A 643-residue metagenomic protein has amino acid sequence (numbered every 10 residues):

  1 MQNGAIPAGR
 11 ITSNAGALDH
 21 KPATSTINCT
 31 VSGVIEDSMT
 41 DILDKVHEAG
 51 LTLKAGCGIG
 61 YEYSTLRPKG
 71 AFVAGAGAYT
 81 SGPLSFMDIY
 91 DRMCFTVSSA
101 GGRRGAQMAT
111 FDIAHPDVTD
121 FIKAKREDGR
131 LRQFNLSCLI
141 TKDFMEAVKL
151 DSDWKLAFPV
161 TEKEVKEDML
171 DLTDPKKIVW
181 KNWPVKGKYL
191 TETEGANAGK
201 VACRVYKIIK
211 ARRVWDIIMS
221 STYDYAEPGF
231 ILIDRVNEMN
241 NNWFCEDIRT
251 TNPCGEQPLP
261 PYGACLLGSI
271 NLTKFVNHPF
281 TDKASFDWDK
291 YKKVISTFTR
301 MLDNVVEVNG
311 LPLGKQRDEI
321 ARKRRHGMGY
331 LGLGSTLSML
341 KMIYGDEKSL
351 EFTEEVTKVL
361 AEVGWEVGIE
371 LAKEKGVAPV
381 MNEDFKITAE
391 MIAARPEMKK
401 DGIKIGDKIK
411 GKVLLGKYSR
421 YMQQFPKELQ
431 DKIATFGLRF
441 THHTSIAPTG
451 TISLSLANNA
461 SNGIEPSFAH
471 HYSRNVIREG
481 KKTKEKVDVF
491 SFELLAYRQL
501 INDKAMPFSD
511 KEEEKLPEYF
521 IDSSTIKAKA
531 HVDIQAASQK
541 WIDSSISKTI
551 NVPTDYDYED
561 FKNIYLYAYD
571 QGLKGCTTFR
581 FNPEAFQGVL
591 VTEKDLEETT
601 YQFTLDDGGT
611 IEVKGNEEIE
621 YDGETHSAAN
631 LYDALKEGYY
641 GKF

Functional and structural regions predicted by a protein language model:
M1-A17, I113-A114, T299-V308, E319-K341 (+1 more regions): Core structural elements
K21-T24, T52-A55, A100-R104, T222-D224 (+5 more regions): Solvent-exposed alpha-helices and their adjacent loops that cap or buttress functional pockets in soluble metabolic
I27-W288, L311-E319, G364-A389, E397-G411: Active-site cavity-forming subdomains of large catalytic enzyme subunits
V31, Q107-D112, R317-R322, L350-K358 (+1 more regions): Conserved short loop/turn motifs at secondary-structure junctions
A55-R67, R104-A109, L340-K348, S545-K548 (+1 more regions): Glycine-rich phosphate/pyrophosphate-binding loops and their adjacent beta-strand/loop elements at enzyme active sites
P159, V294-R317, I343-T449, I546-S547: Internal maturation/activation junctions in enzymes
E256-P258, L302-E307, V377, L415-Q424 (+1 more regions): Catalytic alpha/beta core of large soluble enzyme barrels
G263-M328, S338, P507-K515: Long, charged, mostly alpha-helical binding arms that flank functional sites
